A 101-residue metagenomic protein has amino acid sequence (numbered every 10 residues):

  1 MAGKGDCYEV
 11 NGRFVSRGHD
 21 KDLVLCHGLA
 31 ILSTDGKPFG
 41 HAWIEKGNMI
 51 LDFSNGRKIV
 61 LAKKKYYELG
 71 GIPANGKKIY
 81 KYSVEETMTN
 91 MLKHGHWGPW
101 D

Functional and structural regions predicted by a protein language model:
M1-D101: A structural boundary/capping signal
